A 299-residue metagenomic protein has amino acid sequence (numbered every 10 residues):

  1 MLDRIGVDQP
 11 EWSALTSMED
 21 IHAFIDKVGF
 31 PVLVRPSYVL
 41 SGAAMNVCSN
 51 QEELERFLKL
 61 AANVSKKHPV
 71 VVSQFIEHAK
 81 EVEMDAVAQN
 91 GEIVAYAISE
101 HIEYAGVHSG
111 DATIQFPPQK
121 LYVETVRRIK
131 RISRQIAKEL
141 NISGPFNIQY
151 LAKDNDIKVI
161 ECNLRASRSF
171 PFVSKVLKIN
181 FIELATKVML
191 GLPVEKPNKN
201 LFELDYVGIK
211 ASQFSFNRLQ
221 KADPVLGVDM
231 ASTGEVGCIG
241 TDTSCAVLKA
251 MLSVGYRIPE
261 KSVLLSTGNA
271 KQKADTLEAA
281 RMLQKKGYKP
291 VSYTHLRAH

Functional and structural regions predicted by a protein language model:
M1, I5-G6, V28-P31, L40-G42 (+1 more regions): ATP-dependent carboxylate activation and anion-phosphoryl transfer catalytic cores that bind Mg-ATP to form
M1-D8, A14-S17, A23, K27: Conserved N-proximal alpha/beta basic substrate-recognition cap immediately N-terminal to, or forming the N-lobe
A274-E278, L296: Short, charged N-terminal beta->alpha structural module
A279-Q284: Surface-exposed amphipathic alpha-helices with a cationic face
V291, H295-H299: Residue-level detector of conserved catalytic or cofactor/ligand-binding positions in enzyme active sites
